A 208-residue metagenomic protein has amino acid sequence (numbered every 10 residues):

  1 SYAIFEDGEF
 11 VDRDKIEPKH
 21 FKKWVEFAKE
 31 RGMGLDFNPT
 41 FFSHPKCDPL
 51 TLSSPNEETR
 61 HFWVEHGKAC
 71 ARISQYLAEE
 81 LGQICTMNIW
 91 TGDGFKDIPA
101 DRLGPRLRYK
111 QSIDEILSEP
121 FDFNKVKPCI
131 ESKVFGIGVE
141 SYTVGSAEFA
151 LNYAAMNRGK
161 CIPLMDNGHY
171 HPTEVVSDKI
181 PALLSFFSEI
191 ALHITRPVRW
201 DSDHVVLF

Functional and structural regions predicted by a protein language model:
S1-H20: Glycine-rich, proline-tolerant flexible connector loops at the mouths of alpha/beta enzymes
Y2, T91, R196: Residues that line or immediately flank small-molecule/substrate-binding pockets and catalytic motifs
D7, I137, P172: Conserved protein kinase catalytic core
D14-R158, I162: Active-site acidic/histidine proton-transfer and metal-coordination neighborhood in alpha/beta enzyme cores
H169: Short, glycine/acidic-enriched loop or turn micro-motifs at the edges of active sites
P172-H204: A short alpha/beta connector and helix-capping loop motif
